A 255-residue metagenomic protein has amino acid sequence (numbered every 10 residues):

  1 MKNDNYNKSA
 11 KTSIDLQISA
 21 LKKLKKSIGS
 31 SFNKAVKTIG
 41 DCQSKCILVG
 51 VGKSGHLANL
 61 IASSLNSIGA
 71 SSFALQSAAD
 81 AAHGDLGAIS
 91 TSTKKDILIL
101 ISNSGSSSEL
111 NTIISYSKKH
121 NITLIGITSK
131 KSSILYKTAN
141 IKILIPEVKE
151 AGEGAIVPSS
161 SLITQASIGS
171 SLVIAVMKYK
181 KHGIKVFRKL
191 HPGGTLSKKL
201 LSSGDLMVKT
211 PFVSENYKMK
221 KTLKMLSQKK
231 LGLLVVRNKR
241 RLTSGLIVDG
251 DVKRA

Functional and structural regions predicted by a protein language model:
M1-S13, V51-N59: Short, compositionally biased "basic patch" segments
N5-S44: An N-terminal, well-structured beta->alpha segment
Q17, G50, I99, L172 (+3 more regions): Terminal peptide-recognition signature
G40-K180: Glycine-rich phosphate-binding loops that contact phosphosugars or nucleotide phosphates
K180, I184-T210, L223, T243-A255: Tandem CBS (Bateman) regulatory domains
V213-K230, R237: The conserved cystathionine-beta-synthase
K230-L231, G245: Glycine- and Gly-Pro-enriched alpha-helical subdomains that act as flexible, kink-prone "lid/hinge" or packing modules
